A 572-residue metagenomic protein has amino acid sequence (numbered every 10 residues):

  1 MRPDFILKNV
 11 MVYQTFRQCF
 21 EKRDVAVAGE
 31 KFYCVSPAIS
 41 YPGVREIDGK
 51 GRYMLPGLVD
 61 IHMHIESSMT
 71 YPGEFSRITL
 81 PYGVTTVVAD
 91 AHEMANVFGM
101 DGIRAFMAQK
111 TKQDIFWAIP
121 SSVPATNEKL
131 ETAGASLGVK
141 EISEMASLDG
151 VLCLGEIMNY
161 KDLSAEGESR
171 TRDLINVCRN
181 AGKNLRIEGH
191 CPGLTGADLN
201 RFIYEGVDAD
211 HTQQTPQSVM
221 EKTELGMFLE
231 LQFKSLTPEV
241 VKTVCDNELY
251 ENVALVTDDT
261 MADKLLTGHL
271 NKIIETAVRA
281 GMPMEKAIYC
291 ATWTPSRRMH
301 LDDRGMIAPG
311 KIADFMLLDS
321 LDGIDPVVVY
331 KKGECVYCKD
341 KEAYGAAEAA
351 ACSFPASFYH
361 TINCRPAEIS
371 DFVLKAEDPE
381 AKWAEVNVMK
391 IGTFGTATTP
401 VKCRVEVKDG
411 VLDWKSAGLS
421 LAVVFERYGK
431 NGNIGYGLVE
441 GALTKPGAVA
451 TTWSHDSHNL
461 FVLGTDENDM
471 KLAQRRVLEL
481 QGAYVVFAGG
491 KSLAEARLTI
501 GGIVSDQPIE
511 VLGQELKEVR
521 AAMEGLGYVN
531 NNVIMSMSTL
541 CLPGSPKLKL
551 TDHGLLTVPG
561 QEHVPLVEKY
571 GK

Functional and structural regions predicted by a protein language model:
M1-R23, V27-A28, A38, L80-P81 (+2 more regions): Active-site microenvironment of metallo-dependent hydrolases
I6, G57-V59, W117, L255 (+1 more regions): Residue-level marker for buried hydrophobic side chains located in beta-strands that build the well-ordered beta-sheet
I39-Y41, E46-Q109, N468: Metal-associated gating/positioning segment near the N- to mid-region
H64-S68, H92-M94, P120-A125, I157-Y160 (+4 more regions): Active-site beta-loop-alpha junctions enriched in small/polar residues
S76-N184, L493-R497: Divalent-metal coordination cores built from histidine and acidic residues
F98-G102, T126-A133, A165-S169, D198-F202 (+8 more regions): Short acidic, glycine/serine/threonine-rich loops at helix termini
S136-G155, D162-L255, L266-K286: Histidine/acidic residue-rich metal-binding segments in metalloenzymes
